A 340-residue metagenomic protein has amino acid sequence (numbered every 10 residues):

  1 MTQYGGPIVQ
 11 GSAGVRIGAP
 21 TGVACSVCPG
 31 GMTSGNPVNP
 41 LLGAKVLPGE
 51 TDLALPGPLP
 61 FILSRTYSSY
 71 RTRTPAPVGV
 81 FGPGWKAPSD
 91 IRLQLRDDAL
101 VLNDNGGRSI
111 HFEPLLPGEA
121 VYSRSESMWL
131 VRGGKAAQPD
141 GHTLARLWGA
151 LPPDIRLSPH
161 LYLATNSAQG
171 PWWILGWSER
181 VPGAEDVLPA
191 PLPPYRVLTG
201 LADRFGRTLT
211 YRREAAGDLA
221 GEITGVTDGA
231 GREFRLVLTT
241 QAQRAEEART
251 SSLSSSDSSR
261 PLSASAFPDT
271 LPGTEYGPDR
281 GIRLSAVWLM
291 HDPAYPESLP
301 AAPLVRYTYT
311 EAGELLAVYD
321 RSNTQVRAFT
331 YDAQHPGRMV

Functional and structural regions predicted by a protein language model:
M1-P75: Intrinsically disordered, low-complexity segments enriched in small residues
G5-V9, G14, P29, F81-P83 (+1 more regions): Extended charged/polar low-complexity repeat regions
N36-V38, P75, S89, L93 (+4 more regions): Amphipathic alpha-helical interaction segments
K45-E50, K86-P88, Q94-D98: Short alpha-helical segments and helix-capping/turn motifs at coil-helix boundaries
G49-T51, D90, L304, L316: Generic recognition of flexible, low-complexity loop/linker segments
L55-G57, Q94-R96, R156-S158: Solvent-exposed loop and beta-edge segments used for protein-protein assembly and interaction
R65-T66, A87-D90, Y122: N-terminal targeting and processing segments
T72-K86: Short, polar loop/linker segments at the starts of domains and inter-domain junctions
